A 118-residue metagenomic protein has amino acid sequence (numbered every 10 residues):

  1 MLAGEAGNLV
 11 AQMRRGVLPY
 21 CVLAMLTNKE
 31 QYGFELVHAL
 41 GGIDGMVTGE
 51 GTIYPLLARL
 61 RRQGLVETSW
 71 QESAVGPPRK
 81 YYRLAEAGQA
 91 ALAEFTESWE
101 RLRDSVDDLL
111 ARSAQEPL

Functional and structural regions predicted by a protein language model:
M1-V17, F95: Intrinsically disordered, low-complexity serine/threonine- and proline-rich regulatory segments
L2-G4, A90-L118: Amphipathic alpha-helical dimerization/coiled-coil segments that flank or bridge DNA-binding/regulatory modules
L9, Q71-E72: Short, solvent-exposed loop/turn elements at beta->coil junctions and helix N-caps that rim active or binding pockets
V10-Y54: N-terminal helix-turn-helix DNA-binding core of bacterial DNA-binding proteins
Y54-R61: Short, hydrophobic-biased segments on the C-terminal half of alpha helices that form "recognition helices"
G64: Glycine-centered, phosphate/nucleic-acid-interacting loop/turn motifs that mediate DNA/RNA or nucleotide
T68: Short beta-strand "wing" residues that participate in macromolecule-binding interfaces
A74-T96: Basic, amphipathic "hinge/linker" alpha-helix immediately C-terminal to the N-terminal HTH DNA-binding motif
